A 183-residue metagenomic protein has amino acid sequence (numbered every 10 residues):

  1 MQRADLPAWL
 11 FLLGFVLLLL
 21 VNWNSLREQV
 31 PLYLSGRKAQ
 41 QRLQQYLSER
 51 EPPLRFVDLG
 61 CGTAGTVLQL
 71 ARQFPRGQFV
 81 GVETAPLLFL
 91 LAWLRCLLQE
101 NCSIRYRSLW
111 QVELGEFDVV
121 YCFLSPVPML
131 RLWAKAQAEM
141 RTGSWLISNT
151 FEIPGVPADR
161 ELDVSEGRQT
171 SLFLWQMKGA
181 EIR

Functional and structural regions predicted by a protein language model:
M1-V21: N-terminal auxiliary segments of SAM/dcSAM-dependent transferases
R27-E139, W145: Membrane-proximal soluble helical/coiled-coil segments that couple transmembrane anchors to catalytic or regulatory
P128-R183: C-terminal substrate-binding/active-site "lid" region of AdoMet-derived donor-dependent transferases
